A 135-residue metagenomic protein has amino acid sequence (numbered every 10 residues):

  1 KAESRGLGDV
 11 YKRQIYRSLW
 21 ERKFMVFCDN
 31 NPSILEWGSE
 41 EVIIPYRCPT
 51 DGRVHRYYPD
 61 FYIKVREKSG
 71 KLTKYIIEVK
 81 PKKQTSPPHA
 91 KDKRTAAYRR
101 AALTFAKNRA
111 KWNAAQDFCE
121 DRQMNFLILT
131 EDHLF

Functional and structural regions predicted by a protein language model:
K1-L7, Y11: Single conserved hydrophobic/aromatic residue that forms the stacking wall/gate of nucleotide- or nucleobase-binding
K12-I15, A101-A102: Active-site rim elements
I15-Y16, G38-K74: Active-site metal-binding core of divalent-cation-utilizing nuclease and nuclease-like domains
R17, E21, M25: Nuclease catalytic cores
W20, E36-W37, W112: Tryptophan-centric aromatic hotspots in well-structured domains and transmembrane helices
C28, P59-I63, T73-P81, A115: Conserved catalytic cores of phosphodiester-cleaving nucleases, focusing on short active-site segments
D29-G38: Short secondary-structure junctions
V79-F135: Catalytic cores of nucleic-acid endonucleases
